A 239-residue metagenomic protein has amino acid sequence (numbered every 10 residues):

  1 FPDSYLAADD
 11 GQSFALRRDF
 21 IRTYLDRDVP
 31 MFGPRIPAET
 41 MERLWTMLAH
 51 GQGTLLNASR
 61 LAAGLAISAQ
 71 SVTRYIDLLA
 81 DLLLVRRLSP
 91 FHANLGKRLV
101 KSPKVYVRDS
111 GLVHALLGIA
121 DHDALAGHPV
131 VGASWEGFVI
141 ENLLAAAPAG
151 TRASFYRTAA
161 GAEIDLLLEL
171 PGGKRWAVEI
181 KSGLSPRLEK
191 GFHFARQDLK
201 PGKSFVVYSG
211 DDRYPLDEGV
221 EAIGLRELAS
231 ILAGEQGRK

Functional and structural regions predicted by a protein language model:
F1-P2: Extended catalytic-interface subdomain
Y5-K174: Accessory nucleic acid-recognition modules appended to NTPase machines
A115, R187, R213-D217: Switch/connector loops and helix/strand junctions flanking conserved nucleotide-binding motifs in nucleotide-processing
W176-L184: Active-site ExK catalytic segment of metal-dependent nucleases
L184-H193: Active-site-adjacent loop/helix micro-motif of nuclease/hydrolase catalytic cores
P201-Y208: Short, hydrophobic beta-strand segments that form beta-sheet elements in well-ordered domains
G210-K239: Domain-level recognition of nuclease-like catalytic cores that cleave nucleotide substrates
